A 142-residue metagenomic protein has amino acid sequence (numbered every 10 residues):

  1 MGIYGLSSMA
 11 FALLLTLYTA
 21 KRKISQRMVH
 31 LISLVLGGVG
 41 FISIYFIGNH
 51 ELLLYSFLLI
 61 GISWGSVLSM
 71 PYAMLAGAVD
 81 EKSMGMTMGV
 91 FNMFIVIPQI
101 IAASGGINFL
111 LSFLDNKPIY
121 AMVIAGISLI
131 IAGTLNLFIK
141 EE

Functional and structural regions predicted by a protein language model:
M1-S8, G37, I95, S128: Transmembrane alpha-helical segments of major facilitator superfamily
G5-L13, I100: Residue-level signature of mid-helix packing/kink "hotspots" within the transmembrane helices of 12-pass Major
F11-S25: Helix-to-loop junctions at the C-terminal end of transmembrane segments in multipass secondary transporters
V35-G48: C-terminal ends and interior cores of transmembrane alpha-helices in multi-pass membrane transporters/permeases
L52-V67: Hydrophobic core of transmembrane alpha-helices in multi-pass small-molecule transporters, especially MFS/SLC-type
S66-D80: Intracellular juxtamembrane helix-capping segments at the cytosolic ends of symmetry-related transmembrane helices
M84-F113: A late C-terminal transmembrane helix in Major Facilitator Superfamily
N108-I130: A membrane-interface helix-boundary motif in multi-pass transporters
